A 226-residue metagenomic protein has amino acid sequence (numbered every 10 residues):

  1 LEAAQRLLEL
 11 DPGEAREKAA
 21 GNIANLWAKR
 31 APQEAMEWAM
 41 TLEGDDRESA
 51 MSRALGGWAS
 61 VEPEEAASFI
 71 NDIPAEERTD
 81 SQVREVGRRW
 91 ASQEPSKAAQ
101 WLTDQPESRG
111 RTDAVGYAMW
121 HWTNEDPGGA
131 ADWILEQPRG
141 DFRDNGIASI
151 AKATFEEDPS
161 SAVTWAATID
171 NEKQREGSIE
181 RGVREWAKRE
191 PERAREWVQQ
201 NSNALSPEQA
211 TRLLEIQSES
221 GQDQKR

Functional and structural regions predicted by a protein language model:
L1-R226: Non-catalytic tandem-repeat scaffold regions and their flanking low-complexity/translocation tails
